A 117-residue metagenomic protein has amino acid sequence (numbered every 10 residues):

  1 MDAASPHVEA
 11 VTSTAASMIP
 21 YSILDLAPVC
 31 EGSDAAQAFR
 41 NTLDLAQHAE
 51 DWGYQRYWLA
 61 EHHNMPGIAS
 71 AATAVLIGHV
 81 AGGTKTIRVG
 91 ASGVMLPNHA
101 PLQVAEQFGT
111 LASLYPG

Functional and structural regions predicted by a protein language model:
M1-V89: N-terminal beta1-alpha1-beta2 module of alpha/beta enzyme domains
Q37-N41, P97-A112: Glycine-rich anion/phosphate-binding loops
Y54, P116-G117: A structural motif
K85, S113-P116: Generic secondary-structure signature for well-ordered alpha-helical cores
G90-P97: Structural motif corresponding to the early beta-alpha repeats
